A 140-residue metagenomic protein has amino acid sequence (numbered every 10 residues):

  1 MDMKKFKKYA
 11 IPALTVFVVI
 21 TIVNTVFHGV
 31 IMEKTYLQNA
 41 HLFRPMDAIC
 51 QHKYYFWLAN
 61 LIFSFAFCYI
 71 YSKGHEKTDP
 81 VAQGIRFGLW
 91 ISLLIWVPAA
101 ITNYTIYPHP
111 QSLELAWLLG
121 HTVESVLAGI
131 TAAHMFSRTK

Functional and structural regions predicted by a protein language model:
M1-K140: Juxtamembrane/disordered regions of integral membrane proteins
